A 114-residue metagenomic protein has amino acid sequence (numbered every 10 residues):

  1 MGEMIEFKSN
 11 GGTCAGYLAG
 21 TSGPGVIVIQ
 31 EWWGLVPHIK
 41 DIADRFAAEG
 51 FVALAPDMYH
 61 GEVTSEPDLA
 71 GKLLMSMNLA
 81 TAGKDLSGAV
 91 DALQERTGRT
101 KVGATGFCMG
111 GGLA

Functional and structural regions predicted by a protein language model:
M1: Cysteine-centered metal-binding/redox modules
M4-R99: Serine-hydrolase catalytic machinery in alpha/beta-hydrolase-like enzymes
A82, T105, M109-L113: Active-site loop->helix "elbow" adjoining a glycine-rich segment at hydrolase catalytic centers
R96-C108: Alpha/beta-hydrolase fold nucleophile elbow
